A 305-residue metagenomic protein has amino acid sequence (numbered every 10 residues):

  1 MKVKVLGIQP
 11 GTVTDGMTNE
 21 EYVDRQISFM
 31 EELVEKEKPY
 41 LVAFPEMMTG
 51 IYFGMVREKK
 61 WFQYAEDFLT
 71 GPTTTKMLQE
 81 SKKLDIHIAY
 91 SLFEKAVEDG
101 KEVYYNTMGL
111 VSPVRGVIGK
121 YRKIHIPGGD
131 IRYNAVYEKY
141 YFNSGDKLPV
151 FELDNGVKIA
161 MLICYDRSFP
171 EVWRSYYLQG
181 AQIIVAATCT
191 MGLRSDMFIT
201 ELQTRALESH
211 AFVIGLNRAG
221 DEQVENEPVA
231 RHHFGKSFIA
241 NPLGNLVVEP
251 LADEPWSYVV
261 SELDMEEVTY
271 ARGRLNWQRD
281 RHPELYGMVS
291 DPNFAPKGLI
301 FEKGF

Functional and structural regions predicted by a protein language model:
M1-V5: Extreme N-terminal starter segment of soluble prokaryotic enzymes
Q9-D15: Short polar catalytic/cofactor-binding loops
E20, D24-V114, I118-R122, T190-E208: Cys-nucleophile CN-hydrolase/nitrilase-fold catalytic domain and related Cys-dependent amidase chemistry that acts on
E66, E98-Q182, G192-T200, T204: Active-site catalytic loop in hydrolytic enzyme cores
L69-A89, K158, C164-V259: CN hydrolase (nitrilase-like) catalytic-core segments centered on the catalytic cysteine and neighboring Lys/Glu
Y90-L92, N106-L110, P149-F151, S237-I239 (+1 more regions): Short beta-strand scaffold segments in enzyme catalytic cores
K123-K139, P255-G273: A short, polar/charged loop-to-alpha-helix boundary motif
L263-F305: A short C-terminal boundary segment appended to hydrolase-like catalytic domains
